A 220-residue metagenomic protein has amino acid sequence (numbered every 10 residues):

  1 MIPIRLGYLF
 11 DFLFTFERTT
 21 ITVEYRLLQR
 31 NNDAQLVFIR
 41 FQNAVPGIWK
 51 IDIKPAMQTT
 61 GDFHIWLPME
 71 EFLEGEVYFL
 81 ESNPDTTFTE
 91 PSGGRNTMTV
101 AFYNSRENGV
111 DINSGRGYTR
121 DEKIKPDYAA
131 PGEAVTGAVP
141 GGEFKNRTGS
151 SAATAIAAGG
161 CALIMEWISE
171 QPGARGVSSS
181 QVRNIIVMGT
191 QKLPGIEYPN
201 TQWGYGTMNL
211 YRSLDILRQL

Functional and structural regions predicted by a protein language model:
M1, E133-Y198: Hydrolase catalytic cores
M1, T86-T99, N113-A129, T148 (+3 more regions): Mature extracellular/periplasmic domains of secretome proteins
M1-F16: Polar, glycine-rich mid-to-C-terminal structural blocks that act as macromolecule-binding/assembly scaffolds
F16-A56, F63-M69: Beta-sandwich interaction modules
R18, Y103-A155, Q191: Catalytic-core environment of secreted peptidases
F38-Q42, Y78-S92, D111-S114, N209: N-terminal domain-start motif of subtilase-like serine proteases
M57-F102: C-terminal edge strands of extracellular/lumenal beta-sandwich accessory domains
G195-L220: C-terminal domain-closing interface element
